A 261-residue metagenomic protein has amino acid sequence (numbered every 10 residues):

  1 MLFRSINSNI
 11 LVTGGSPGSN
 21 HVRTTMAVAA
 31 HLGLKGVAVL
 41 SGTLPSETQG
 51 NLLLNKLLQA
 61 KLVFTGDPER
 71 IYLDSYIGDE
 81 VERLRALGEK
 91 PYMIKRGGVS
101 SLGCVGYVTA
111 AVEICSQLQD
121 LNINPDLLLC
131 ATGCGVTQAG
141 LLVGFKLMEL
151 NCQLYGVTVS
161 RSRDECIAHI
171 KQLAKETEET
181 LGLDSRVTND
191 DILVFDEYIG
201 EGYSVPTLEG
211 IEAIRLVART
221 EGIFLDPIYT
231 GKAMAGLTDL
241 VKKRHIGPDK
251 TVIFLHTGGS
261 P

Functional and structural regions predicted by a protein language model:
M1-L2: Short, small-residue-biased leader/transition segments that mark boundaries at the very start of proteins
I6-M26, L32-S41, P125-C134, T251 (+1 more regions): A short, small-residue-rich loop immediately preceding and capping a beta-strand
G18-T25, H31, T48, C134-L141 (+2 more regions): Short glycine/serine/threonine-rich phosphate/pyrophosphate-binding segments that cradle anionic phosphate groups
R23-P68, D164-K175: Active-site-proximal loop->helix
G42-L121, D184-S185, D190-A213: Small/polar-residue-rich loop-to-helix segments that shape phosphate-bearing ligand pockets
C104-L193, L255-P261: Glycine-rich phosphate/pyrophosphate-binding loop at beta-loop-alpha junctions
T188-P248: Active-site-adjacent helical/loop segments in soluble small-molecule enzymes
